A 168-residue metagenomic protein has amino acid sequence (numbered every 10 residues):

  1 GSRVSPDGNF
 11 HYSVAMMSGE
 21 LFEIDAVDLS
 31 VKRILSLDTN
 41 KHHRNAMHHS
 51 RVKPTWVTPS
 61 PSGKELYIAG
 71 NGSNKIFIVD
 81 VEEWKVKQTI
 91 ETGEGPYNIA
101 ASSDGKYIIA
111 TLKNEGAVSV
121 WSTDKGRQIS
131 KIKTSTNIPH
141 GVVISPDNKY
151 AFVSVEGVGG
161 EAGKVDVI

Functional and structural regions predicted by a protein language model:
G1-I168: Predominantly soluble domains enriched in secretory-pathway, periplasmic, or organellar proteins
